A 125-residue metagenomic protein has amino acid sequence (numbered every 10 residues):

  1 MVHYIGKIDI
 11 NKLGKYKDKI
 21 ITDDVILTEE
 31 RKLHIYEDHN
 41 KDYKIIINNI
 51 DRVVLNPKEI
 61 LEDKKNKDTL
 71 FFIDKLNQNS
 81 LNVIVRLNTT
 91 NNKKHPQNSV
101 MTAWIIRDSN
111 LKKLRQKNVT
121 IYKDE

Functional and structural regions predicted by a protein language model:
M1-E125: Ribonuclease/tRNase effector modules and their secretory precursors
